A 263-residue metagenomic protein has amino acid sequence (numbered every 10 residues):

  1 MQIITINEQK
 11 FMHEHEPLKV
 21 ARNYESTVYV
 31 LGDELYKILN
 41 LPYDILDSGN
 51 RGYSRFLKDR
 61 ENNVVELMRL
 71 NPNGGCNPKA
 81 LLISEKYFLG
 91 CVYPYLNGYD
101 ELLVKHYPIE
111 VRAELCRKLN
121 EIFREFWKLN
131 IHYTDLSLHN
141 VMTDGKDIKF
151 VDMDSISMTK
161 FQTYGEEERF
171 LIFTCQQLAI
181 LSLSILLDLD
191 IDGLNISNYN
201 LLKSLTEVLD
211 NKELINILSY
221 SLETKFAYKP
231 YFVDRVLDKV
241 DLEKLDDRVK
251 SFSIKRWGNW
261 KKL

Functional and structural regions predicted by a protein language model:
M1-S48, L70: ATP-binding glycine-rich phosphate-binding loop
V30, Y95, M142-T143: Conserved hydrophobic "DFG−1" position in protein kinase catalytic cores
E34, G74, C91, K149-D152 (+1 more regions): Protein kinase-like catalytic core scaffold
P42-N71: The N-lobe alphaC helix and its flanking beta3-alphaC-beta4 segment of protein kinase-like domains, centered on
N73-L115: Conserved structural core of kinase catalytic domains
E110-K128: Conserved alphaE helix
F123-D144: Catalytic-loop of the protein kinase fold
G145-W260: C-lobe/activation-segment region of protein kinase-like
